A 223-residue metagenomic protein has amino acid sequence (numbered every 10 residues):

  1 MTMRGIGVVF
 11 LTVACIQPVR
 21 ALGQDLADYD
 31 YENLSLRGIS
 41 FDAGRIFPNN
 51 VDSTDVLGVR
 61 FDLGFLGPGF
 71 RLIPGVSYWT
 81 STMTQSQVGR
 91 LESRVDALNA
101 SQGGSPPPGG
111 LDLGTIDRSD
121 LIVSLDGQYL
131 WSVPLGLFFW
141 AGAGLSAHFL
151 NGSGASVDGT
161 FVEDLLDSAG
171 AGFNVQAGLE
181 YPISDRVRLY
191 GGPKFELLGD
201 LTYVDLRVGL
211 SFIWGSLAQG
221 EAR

Functional and structural regions predicted by a protein language model:
I16-P18: N-terminal signal peptide c-region/cleavage motif recognized by signal peptidases
A21-L72, R207, S211-R223: Short glycine/proline- and aromatic-enriched beta-strand/turn motifs that initiate or cap beta-hairpins
S35-F41, F65, F70-P74, V123 (+5 more regions): Transmembrane beta-strands of outer-membrane beta-barrel proteins
D42-N50, W79-M83, H148-G154, F195-D200 (+1 more regions): Sequence/structural signature of outer-membrane beta-barrel proteins
G44-F47, G109-T115, G159-L165, K194-L198: Extracellular loop and loop/strand-boundary signature of outer-membrane beta-barrel proteins
I46-D55, L135, A169, E196-R207: Solvent-exposed loop/turn segments connecting transmembrane beta-strands in outer-membrane beta-barrel proteins
G58-V157, F212-W214: Gram-negative (and chloroplast) outer-membrane scaffold detector with strong preference for beta-barrel transmembrane
T80-S81, L98-A100, G104, V175-R223: Predominantly the C-terminal beta-signal and adjacent terminal strand-loop region of outer-membrane beta-barrel
